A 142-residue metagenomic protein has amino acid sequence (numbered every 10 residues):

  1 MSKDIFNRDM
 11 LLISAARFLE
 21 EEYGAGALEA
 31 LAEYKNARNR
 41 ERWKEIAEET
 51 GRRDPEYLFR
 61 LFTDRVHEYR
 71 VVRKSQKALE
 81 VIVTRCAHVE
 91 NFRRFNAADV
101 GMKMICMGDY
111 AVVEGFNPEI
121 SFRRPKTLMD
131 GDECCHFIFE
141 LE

Functional and structural regions predicted by a protein language model:
M1-L79, R85-I105, E119-C134, L141-E142: N-terminal accessory segment detector
M102-E114: A conserved amphipathic terminal alpha-helix motif
